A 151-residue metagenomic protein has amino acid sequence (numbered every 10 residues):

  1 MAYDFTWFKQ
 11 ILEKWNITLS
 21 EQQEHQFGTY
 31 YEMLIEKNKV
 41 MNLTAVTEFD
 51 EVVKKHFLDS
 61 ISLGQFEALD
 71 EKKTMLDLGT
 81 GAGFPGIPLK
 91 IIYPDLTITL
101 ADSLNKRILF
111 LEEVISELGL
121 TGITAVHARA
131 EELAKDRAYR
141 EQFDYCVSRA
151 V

Functional and structural regions predicted by a protein language model:
M1-L43: N-terminal auxiliary segments of SAM/dcSAM-dependent transferases
E21, T47, H127-R129: Short loop/edge segments at beta-strand edges and connector loops that shape dinucleotide/nucleotide cofactor-binding
Q22, E48-E51, T99, A134: Conserved short-loop catalytic and cofactor-binding motifs
E24-G28, D50-F57: An alpha-helix initiation/capping motif
M33-E36, V52-E71: Conserved alpha-helix/loop element of class I SAM-dependent methyltransferases that forms part of the SAM/SAH-binding
M41-V53: Class I SAM-dependent methyltransferase Rossmann-like catalytic core, especially the SAM/SAH-binding loop
I61-S148: Conserved SAM/SAH cofactor-binding pocket of Class I
